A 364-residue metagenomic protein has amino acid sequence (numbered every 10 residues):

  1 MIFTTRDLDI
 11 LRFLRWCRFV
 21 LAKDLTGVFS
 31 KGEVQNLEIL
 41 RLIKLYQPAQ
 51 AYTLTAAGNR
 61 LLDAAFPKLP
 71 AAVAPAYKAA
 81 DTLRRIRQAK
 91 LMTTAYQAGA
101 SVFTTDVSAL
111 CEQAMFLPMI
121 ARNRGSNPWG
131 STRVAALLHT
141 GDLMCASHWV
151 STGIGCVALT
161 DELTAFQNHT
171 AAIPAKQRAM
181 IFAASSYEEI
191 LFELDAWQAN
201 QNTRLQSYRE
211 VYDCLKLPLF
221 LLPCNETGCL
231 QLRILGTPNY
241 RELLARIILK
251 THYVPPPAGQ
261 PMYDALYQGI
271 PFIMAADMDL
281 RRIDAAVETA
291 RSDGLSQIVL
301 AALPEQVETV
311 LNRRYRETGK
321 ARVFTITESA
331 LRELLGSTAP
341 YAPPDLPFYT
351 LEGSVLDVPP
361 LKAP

Functional and structural regions predicted by a protein language model:
M1-F116, I120-T140: Nuclease-adjacent, charged terminal/linker segments that flank catalytic cores
A89-P364: Electrostatic, structured charged patches in enzyme active sites and in nucleic-acid/phosphate-binding
